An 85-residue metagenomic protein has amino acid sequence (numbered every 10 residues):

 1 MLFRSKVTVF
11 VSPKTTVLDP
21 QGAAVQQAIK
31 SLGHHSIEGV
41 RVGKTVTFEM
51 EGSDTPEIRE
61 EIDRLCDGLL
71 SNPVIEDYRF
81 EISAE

Functional and structural regions predicted by a protein language model:
M1-L2: Short, small-residue-biased leader/transition segments that mark boundaries at the very start of proteins
S5-V11: A short beta-strand micro-motif
F10, V40, E49, E81-S83: Solvent-exposed beta-strand sheet faces enriched in polar/charged residues
V11-P13, T47-D54, I58: Short beta-strand-to-loop capping motifs
S12-Q21: Short, surface-exposed ligand-recognition loops at beta-strand->loop->(often short) alpha-helix junctions that present
A28-S36: Short amphipathic beta-strand starts and helix->beta connectors
H35-S53: Amphipathic, hydrophobic secondary-structure cores in small proteins
R59-A84: C-terminal structural segments of small proteins and small subunits
